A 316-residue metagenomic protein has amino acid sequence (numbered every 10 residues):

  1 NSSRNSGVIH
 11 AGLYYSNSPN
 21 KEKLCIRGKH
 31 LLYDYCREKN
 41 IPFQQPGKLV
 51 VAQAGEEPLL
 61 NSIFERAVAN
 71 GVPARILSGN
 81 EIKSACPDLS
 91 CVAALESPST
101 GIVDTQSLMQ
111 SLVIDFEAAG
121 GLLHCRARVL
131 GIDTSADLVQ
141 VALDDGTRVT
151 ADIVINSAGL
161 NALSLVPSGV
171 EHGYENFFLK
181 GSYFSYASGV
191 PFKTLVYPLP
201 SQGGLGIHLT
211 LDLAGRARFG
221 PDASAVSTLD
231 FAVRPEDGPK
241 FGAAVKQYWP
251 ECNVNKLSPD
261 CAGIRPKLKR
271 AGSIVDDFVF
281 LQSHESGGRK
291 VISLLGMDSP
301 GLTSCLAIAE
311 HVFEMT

Functional and structural regions predicted by a protein language model:
N1-S2: Glycine-rich FAD pyrophosphate-binding loop
G7-E81, C91, G206-I207: Dinucleotide-binding Rossmann-like beta1-alpha1 core, especially the glycine-rich loop that anchors the ADP
I9, H30, K39-F43, D152-I153 (+1 more regions): Active-site substrate-recognition segment that forms the wall of the catalytic cavity or substrate channel
S16-R27, V51-L59, E96-I114, A232-D237 (+1 more regions): Short beta-strand to alpha-helix junction loop
Q45, S78-G79, C125-A127, P259-C261: Short loop/edge segments at beta-strand edges and connector loops that shape dinucleotide/nucleotide cofactor-binding
L95-I153, L306: Helical element adjacent to the flavin cofactor pocket in flavoenzyme catalytic cores
T100-I102, S201-G204, I292-C305: Glycine-rich phosphate/pyrophosphate-binding beta-alpha loops
C305-T316: Internal hydrophobic alpha-helix adjacent to the cofactor/substrate pocket in enzyme cavities
